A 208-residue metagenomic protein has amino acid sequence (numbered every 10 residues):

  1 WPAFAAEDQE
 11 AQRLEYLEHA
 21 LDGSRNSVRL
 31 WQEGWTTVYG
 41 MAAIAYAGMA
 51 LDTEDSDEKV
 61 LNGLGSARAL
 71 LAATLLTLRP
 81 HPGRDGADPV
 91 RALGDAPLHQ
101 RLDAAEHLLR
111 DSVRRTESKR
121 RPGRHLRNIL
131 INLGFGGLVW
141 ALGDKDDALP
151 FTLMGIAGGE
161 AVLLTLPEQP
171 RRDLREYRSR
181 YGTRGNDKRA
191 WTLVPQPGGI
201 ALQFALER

Functional and structural regions predicted by a protein language model:
W1-T37, T74-R208: Replace "edges of transmembrane helices
Y39-L76, G136, W140-G143: Long, highly hydrophobic alpha-helical transmembrane signal-anchor segments
